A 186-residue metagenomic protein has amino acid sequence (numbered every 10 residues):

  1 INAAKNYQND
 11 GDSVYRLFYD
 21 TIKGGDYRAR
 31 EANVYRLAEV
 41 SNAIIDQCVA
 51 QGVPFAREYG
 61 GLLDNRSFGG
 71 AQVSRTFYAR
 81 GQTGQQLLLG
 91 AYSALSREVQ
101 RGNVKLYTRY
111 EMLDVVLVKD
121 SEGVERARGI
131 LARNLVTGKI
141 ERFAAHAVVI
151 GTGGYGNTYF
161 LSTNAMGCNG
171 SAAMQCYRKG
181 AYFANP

Functional and structural regions predicted by a protein language model:
I1-R128, R133-K139, Y155-T158, N185-P186: Conserved N-terminal/central alpha/beta ligand/cofactor-binding core
T108, H146-A147: Short, well-ordered coil/turn residues that connect adjacent beta-strands
I140-A144: Well-ordered beta-strand positions in beta-sheet-rich domains
A147-P186: Glycine-rich loop(s) and the adjacent beta-strand/alpha-helix scaffold that form part
